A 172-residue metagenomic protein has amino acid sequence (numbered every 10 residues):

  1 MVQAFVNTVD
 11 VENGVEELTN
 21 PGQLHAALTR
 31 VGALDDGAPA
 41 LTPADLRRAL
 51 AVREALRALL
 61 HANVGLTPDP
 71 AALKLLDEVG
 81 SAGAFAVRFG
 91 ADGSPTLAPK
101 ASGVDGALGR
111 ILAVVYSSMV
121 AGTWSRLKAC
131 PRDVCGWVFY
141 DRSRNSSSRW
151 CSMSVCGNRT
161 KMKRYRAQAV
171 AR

Functional and structural regions predicted by a protein language model:
M1-A129, G136: Short helix-coil boundary/hinge micro-motifs
R110-R164, V170-R172: BZIP DNA-binding basic region
